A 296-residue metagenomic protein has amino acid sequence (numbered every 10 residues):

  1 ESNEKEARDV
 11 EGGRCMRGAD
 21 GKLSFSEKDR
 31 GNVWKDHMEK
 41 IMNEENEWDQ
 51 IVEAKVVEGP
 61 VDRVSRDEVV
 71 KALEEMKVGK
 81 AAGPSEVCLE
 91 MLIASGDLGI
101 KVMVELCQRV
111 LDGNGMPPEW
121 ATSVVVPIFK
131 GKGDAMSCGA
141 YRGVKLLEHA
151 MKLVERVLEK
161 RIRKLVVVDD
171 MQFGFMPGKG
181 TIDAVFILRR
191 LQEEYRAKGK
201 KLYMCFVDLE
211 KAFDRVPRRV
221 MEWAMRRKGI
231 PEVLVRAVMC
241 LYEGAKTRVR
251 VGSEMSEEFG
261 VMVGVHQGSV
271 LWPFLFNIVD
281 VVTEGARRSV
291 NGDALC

Functional and structural regions predicted by a protein language model:
E1-A140, K145, K152-L153: Surface-exposed loop/turn segments and immediately adjacent short secondary-structure elements within folded domains
N3-A7, I41-M42, F129, A150 (+4 more regions): Residues that mediate protein self-association or partner binding, especially in amphipathic alpha-helical
C15, G79-V87, M136-L146, I182-R226: Conserved catalytic palm subdomain of right-hand nucleotidyl-transferase polymerases, strongest for RNA-directed enzymes
K35, I100-V104, A121, L147 (+10 more regions): Hydrophobic face of alpha-helices
M38, V69, G83, V125 (+10 more regions): Mobile genetic element proteins and their domesticated derivatives, centered on retroelements and DNA transposons
D62-E74, V102-V110, E155-I162, A184-R196 (+2 more regions): Inter-domain linker/hinge segments that demarcate the starts of reverse transcriptase and RNase H-type modules
G83, T122-V125, R142, Q172-M176 (+3 more regions): Catalytic palm active-site di-aspartate
L158-Q172, F274-C296: Active-site palm subdomain of RNA-directed nucleic acid polymerases
